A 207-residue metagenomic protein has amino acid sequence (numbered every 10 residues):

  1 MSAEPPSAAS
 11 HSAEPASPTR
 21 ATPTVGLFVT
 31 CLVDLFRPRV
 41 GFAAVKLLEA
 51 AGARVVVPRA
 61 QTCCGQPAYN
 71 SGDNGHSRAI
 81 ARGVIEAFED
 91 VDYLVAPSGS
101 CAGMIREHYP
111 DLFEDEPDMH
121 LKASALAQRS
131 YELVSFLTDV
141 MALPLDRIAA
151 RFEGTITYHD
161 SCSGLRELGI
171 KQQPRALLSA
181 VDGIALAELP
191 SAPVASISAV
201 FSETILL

Functional and structural regions predicted by a protein language model:
M1-L207: Iron-sulfur cluster-binding electron-transfer modules in prokaryotic oxidoreductases
